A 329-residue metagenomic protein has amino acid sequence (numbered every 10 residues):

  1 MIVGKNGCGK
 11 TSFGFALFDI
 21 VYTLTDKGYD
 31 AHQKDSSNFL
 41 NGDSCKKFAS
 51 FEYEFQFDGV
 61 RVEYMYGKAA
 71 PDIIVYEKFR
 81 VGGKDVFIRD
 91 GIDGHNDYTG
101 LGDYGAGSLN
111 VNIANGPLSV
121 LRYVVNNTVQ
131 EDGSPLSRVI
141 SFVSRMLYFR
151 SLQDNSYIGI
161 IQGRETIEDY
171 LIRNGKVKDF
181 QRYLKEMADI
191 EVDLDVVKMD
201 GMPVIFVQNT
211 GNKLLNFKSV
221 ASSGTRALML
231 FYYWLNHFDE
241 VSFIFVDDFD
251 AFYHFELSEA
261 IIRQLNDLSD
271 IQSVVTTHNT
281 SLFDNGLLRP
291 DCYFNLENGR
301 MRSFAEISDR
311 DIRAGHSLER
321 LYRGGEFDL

Functional and structural regions predicted by a protein language model:
M1-N38, R226-Y232: Phosphate-binding glycine-rich loops of NTP-binding sites
I2-V3, G7, M202-N236, F243 (+1 more regions): Conserved ABC ATPase signature
H32-E54: AAA+/P-loop NTPase substrate/partner-engagement loops
K34-S37, E191-P203: Long, charged, glycine-rich C-terminal linkers/tails
A49-Y53, I73-V81, M202-T210, C292-N295: Short polybasic amphipathic segments
E63-D193: Electropositive, glycine-dotted interaction segments that contact anionic polymers or phosphate-rich ligands
K176-R182, A188-K198, R310-L329: Acidic, Mg2+-coordinating catalytic modules of nucleic-acid enzymes
E259-L329: C-terminal lobe/lid and adjacent interdomain/linker elements of RecA-like ASCE P-loop ATPase modules
